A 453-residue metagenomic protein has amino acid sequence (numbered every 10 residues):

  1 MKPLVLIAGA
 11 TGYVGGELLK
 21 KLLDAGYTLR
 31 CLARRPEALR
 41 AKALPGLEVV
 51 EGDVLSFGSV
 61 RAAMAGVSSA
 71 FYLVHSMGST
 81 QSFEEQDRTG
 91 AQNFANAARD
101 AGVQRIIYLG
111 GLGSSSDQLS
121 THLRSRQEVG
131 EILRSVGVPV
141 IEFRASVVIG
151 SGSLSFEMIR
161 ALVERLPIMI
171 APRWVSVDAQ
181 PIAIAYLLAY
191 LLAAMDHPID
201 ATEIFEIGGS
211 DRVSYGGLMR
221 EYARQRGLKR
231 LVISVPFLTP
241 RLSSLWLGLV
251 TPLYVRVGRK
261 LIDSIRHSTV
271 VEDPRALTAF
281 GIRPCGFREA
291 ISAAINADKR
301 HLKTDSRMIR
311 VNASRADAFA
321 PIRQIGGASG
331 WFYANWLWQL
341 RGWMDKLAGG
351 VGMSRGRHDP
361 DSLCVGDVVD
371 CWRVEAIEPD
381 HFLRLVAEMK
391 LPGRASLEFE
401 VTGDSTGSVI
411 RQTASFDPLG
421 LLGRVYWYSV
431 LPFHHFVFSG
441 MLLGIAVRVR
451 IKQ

Functional and structural regions predicted by a protein language model:
K2-L4, A193-K260, S268-R307, S314: Mid/C-terminal beta-alpha module of Rossmann-like enzyme folds, strongest in SDR-family dehydrogenases/epimerases
P3-Y27: N-terminal Rossmann NAD(P)H-binding glycine-rich loop of SDR-like oxidoreductase domains
G15-G16, R88, Q127: Residues forming the Rossmann-fold NAD(P)(H) cofactor-binding site
E37-A101, G111-S115: NAD(P)H-binding glycine-rich loop region in Rossmannoid oxidoreductase-like domains and their noncatalytic homologs
G90, L154-S155, W174-D196, E203: Substrate-positioning beta->alpha
E131-G152, M158-A161, R165, I170-R173: Conserved beta-loop-beta element that borders a ligand/cofactor-binding pocket
M195, C285-G352, Q453: Hydrophobic ligand-binding cavity/cleft-lining segments
A387-H435: Beta-strand/loop substructures that line and gate deep hydrophobic ligand-binding cavities in soluble
